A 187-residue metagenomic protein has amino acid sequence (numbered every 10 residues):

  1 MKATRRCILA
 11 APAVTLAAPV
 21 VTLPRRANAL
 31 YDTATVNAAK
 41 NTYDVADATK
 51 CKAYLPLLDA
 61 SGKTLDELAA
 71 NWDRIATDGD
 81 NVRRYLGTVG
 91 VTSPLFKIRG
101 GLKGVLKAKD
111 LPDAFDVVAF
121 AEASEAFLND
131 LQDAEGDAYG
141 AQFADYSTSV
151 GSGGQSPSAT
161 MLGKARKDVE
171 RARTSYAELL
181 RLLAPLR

Functional and structural regions predicted by a protein language model:
M1-T15: N-terminal secretory signal peptides and thylakoid transit peptides that target proteins across membranes
R5-R6, R26, R99: Basic side chains
A17-P19: Hydrophobic h-region of N-terminal signal peptides that target proteins for export in Gram-negative bacteria
V21-A29: Sec/Tat signal peptide C-region and signal peptidase I cleavage site
L30-R187: Mature extracytoplasmic or organellar-lumen-exposed domains after removal of signal/transit peptides
